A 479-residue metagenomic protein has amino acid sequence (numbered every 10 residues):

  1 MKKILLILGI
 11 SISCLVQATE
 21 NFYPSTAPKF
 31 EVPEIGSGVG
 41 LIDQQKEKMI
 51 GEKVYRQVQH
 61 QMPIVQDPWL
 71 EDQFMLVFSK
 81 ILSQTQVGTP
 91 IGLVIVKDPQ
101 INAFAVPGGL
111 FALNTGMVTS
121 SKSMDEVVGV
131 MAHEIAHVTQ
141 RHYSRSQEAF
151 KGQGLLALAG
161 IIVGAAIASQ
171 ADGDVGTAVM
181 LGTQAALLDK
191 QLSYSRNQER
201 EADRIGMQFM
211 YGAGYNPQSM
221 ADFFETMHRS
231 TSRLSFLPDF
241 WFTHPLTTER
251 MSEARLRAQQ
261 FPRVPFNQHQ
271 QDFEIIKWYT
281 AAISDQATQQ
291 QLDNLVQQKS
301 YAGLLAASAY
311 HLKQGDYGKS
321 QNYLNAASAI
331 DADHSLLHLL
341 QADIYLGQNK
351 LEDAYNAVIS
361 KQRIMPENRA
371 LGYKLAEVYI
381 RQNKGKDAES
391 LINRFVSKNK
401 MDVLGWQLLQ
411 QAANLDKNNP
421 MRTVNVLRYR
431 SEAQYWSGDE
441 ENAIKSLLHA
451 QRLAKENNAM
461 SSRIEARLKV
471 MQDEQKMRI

Functional and structural regions predicted by a protein language model:
I4, C14-N102, S230-S232, Q286 (+9 more regions): Hydrophobic or amphipathic, alpha-helical segments that drive membrane association/targeting
E20-Y23, E34-L41, E52, I64 (+5 more regions): Extracytoplasmic and endomembrane cell-envelope/extracellular-matrix remodeling and assembly machinery
T89, Q147-L155, V175-A178, G214-F224: Acidic/histidine metal-binding catalytic segments
L113, G129-H137, R141, A202: Active-site recognition of the HExxH zinc-binding catalytic motif
T115-G129: Short pre-active-site segment immediately N-terminal to the catalytic Zn-binding motif
D125, I135-G152, Q170: Catalytic Zn2+-binding segment of zinc metalloproteases
L155-Q170, A178-K190: Membrane-active amphipathic alpha-helices enriched in small hydrophobic residues
